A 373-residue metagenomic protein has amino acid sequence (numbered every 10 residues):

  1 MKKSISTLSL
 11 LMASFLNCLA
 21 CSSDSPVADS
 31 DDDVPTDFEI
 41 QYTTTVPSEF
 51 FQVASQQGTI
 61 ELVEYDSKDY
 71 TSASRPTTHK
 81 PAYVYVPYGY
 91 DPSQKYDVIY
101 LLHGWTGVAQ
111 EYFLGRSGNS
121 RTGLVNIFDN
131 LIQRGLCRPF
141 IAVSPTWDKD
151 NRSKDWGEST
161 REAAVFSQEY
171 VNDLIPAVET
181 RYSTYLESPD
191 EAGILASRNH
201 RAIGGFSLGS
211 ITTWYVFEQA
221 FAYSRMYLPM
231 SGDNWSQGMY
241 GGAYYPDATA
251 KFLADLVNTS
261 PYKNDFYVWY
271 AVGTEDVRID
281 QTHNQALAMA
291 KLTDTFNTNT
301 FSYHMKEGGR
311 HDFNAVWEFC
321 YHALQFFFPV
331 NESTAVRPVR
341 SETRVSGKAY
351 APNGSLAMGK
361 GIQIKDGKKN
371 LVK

Functional and structural regions predicted by a protein language model:
M1-L8: Bacterial N-terminal signal peptides that target proteins for export
S9-C18: Bacterial N-terminal signal peptides
L19-P26: Bacterial Sec-dependent signal peptides at the C-terminal "C-region" and cleavage site
S23, V330-S355: Residue-level detector of functionally pivotal "anchor" positions at catalytic/ligand-binding pockets or at interdomain
P26-S333: Non-catalytic cap/lid and distal C-terminal segments of serine-dependent acyl enzymes
E64, K348, I362-I364: Residue-level detector of beta-strand face positions
L356-K360: Conserved beta-loop-beta connector loops within the AMP-binding
I362-K373: C-terminal tail/sorting-segment detector
